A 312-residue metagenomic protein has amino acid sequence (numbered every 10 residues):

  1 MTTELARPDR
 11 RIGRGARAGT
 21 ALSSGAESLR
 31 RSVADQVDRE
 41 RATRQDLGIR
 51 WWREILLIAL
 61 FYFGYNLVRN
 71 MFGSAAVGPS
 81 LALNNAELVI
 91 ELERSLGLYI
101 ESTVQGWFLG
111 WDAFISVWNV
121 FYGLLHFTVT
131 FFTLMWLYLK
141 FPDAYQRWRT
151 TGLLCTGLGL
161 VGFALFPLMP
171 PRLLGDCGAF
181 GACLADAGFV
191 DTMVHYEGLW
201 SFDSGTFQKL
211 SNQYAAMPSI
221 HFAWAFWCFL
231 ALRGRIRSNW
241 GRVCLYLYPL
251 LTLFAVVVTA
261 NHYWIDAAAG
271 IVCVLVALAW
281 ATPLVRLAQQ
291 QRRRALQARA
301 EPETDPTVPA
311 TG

Functional and structural regions predicted by a protein language model:
T2-T128: N-terminal transmembrane-helix/juxtamembrane module of multi-pass inner/ER membrane proteins
F63-L67, T156-A164, L247-V257: Aromatic-anchored segments of alpha-helical transmembrane domains
H126, T130-F166, R172-G181: Interfacial segments of alpha-helical transmembrane regions
F131-Y138, F222-N239, V272-A281: Membrane-interfacial alpha-helical segments at the cytosolic side of multi-pass membrane proteins
K140-Y145, R237-V243: Membrane-helix interface segments
L165-R235: Membrane-interfacial catalytic/cofactor-binding modules of polytopic membrane enzymes
P167-C177, N212-M217, L251-A277: Interfacial helix-loop-helix junctions of multi-pass membrane proteins
L245-P249, T259-G312: C-terminal membrane module of polytopic membrane proteins
